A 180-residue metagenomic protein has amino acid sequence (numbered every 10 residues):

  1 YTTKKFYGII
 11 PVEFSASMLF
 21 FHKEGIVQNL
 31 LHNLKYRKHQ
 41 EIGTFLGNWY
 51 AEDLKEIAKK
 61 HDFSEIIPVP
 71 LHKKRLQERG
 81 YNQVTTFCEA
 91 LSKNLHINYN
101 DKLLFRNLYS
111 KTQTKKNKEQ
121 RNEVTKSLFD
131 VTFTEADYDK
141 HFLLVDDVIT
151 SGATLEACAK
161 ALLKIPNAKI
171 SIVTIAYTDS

Functional and structural regions predicted by a protein language model:
Y1-S180: Glycine-rich phosphate/pyrophosphate-handling loop used in enzymes and phosphotransfer proteins
